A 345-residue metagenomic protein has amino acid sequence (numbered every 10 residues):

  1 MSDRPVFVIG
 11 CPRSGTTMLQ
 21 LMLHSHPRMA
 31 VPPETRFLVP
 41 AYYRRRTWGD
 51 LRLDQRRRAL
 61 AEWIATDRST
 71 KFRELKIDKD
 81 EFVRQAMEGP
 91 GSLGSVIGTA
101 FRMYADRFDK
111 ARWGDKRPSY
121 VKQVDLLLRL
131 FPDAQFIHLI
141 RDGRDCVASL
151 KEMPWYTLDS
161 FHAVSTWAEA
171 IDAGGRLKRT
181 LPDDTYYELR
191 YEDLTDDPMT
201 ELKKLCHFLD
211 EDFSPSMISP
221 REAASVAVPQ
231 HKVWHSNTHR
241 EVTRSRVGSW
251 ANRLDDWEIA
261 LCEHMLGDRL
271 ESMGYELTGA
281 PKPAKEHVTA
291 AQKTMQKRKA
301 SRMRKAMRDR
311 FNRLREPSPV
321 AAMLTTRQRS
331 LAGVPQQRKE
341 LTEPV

Functional and structural regions predicted by a protein language model:
M1-F7, P90, P154, G175-R179 (+2 more regions): PAPS-dependent sulfotransferases, especially Golgi type II membrane carbohydrate sulfotransferases
C11: P-loop (Walker A) phosphate-binding loop of NTP-binding proteins
S14: ATP-binding Walker
T17-M29: A conserved segment at the C-terminal end of the G1
H24, L128-R129, K151, E263 (+1 more regions): Alpha-helix boundary recognition
V31-D115, Y120, T243: PAPS-dependent sulfation machinery
Q85, F101-E241: PAPS-dependent sulfotransferase catalytic domain
